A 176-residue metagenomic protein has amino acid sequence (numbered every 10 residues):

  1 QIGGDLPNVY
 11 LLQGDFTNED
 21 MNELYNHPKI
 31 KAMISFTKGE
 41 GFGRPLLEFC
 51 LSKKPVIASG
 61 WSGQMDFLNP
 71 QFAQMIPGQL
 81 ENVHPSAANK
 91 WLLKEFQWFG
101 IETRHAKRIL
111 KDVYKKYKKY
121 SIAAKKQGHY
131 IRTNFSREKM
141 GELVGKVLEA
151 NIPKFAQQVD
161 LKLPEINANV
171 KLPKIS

Functional and structural regions predicted by a protein language model:
Q1-E19, L24, K31: Nucleotide-activated donor-binding/catalytic signature segment of Leloir-type glycosyltransferases, i.e., the conserved
M21, G43, S62-F67, E81-A88: Short glycine/proline-enriched, acidic/aromatic patches that form the donor-sugar handling elements
K29-K31, K53, G60: A short alpha->beta transition loop at the rim of the catalytic pocket in nucleotide-sugar-dependent
K38: Aromatic "clamp/platform" in nucleotide-sugar-dependent glycosyltransferases that forms part of the donor/acceptor
F42-E48, V56, G63: A short, glycine- and acidic-residue-rich donor-binding loop in the catalytic cores of nucleotide-sugar-dependent
P55-A58, Q74-P77: Short hydrophobic beta-strand element within catalytic cores of glycosyltransferases and related nucleotide-activated
K90-S176: C-terminal amphipathic helix plus adjacent low-complexity, charged tail appended to glycosyltransferase catalytic
